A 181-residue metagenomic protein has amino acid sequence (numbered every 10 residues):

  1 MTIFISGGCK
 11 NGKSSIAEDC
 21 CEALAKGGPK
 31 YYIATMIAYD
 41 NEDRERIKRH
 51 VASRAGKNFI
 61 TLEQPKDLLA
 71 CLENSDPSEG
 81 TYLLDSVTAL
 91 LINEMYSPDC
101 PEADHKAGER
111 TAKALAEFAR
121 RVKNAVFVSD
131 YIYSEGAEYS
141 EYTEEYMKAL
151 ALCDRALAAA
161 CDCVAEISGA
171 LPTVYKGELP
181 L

Functional and structural regions predicted by a protein language model:
T2-D76: Conserved P-loop
F4, T81-L83, V126-V128: Structural motif
A17, H50, L83, D130 (+1 more regions): Residue-level signal for inorganic ion chemistry
G28-Y31, G80, N124, C163: Residues at the starts of beta-strands that form the adenosine-phosphate
M36, P65, V87-T88, Y131-I132 (+1 more regions): Short, flexible active-site-adjacent loop segments at beta-strand->alpha-helix junctions, enriched in small/polar
K57-A107: Helix-adjacent hinge/juxtasegments
L91-L181: Replace "adjacent to P-loop NTPase cores in ATP/GTP-dependent enzymes" with "adjacent to NTP-binding cores
